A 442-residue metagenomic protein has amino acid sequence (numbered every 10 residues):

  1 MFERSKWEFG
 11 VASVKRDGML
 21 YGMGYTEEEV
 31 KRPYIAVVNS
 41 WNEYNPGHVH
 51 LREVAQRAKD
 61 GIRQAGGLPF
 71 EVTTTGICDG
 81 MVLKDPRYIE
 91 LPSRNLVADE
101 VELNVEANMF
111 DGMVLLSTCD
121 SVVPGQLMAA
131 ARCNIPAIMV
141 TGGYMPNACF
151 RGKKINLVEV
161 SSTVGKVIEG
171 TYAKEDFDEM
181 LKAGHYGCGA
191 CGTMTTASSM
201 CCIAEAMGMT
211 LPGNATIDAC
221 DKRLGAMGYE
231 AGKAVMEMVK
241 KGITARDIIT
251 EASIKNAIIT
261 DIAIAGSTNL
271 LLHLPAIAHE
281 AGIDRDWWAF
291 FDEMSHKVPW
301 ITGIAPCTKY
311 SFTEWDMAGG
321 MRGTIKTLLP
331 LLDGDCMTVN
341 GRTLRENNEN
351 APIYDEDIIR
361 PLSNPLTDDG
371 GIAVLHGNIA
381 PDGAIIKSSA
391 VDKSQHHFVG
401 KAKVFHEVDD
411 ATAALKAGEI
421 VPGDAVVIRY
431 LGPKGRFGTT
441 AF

Functional and structural regions predicted by a protein language model:
M1-V49, V54-T75, G80, P86-E90 (+3 more regions): Catalytic or ion-coupling anion/metal-binding cores of large enzyme and transporter domains
E90-D99: Glycine-rich, highly charged phosphate/nucleotide-binding loops
V105-Q126, I138-T141: A short, small-residue-rich loop immediately preceding and capping a beta-strand
